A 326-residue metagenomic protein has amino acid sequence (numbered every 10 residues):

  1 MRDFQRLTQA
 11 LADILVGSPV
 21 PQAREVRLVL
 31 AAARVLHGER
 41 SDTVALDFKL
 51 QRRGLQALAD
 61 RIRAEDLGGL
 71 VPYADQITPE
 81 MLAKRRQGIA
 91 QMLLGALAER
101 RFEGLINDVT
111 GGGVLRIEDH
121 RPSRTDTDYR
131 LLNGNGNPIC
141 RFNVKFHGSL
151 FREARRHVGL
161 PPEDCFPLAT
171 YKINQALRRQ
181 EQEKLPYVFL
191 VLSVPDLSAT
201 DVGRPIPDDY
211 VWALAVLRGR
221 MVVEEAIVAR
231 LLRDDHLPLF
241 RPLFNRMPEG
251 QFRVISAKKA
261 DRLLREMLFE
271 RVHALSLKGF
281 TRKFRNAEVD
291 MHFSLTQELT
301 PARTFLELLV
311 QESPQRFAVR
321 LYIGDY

Functional and structural regions predicted by a protein language model:
M1-G104: Interdomain/boundary linker segments immediately adjacent to catalytic/signaling cores
D3, L11-Q22, R27, A45-G54 (+2 more regions): Non-catalytic C-terminal interaction segments of nucleic acid-processing enzymes
M81-D128, N133: Short N-terminal edge-element motif at the start of the domain
A90, L94-R100, L105, A169-N174 (+4 more regions): Extended low-polarity, hydrophobic cluster-rich segments
F102, I106, T127-R156: Conserved catalytic cores of phosphodiester-cleaving nucleases, focusing on short active-site segments
N107-G111, F189-L192, R316: Extended amphipathic secondary-structure runs
R116-P122, P138, S149-F151, A176-R179 (+3 more regions): Polyanion-binding and phosphate-handling cores
K145-T200: Catalytic cores of nucleic-acid endonucleases
